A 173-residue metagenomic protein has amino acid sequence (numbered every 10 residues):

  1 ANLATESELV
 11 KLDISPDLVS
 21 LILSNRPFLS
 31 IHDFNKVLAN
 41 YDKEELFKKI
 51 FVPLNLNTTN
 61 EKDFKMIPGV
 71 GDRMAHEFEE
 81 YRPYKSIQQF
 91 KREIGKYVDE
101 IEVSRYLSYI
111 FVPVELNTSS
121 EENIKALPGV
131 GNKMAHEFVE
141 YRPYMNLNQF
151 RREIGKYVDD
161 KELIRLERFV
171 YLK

Functional and structural regions predicted by a protein language model:
A1-A4, L54-F64, V114-I124: Disulfide-bonded cysteine-rich modules in secreted/extracellular proteins, activating on the conserved Cys frameworks
E6, V19, K43, E61 (+5 more regions): Short functional linear motifs
L9, V19-L23, D33-N35, F64-I67 (+5 more regions): Short alpha-helical segments in extracytoplasmic peptidoglycan/chitin-binding modules and envelope-associated proteins
S15-P16, G71, G131: Small-residue hinge/turn detector
L18, L29-H32, Y41-D42, M74 (+5 more regions): Short loop/beta submotifs within extracellular cysteine-rich repeat domains
N25-P27, Y81-P83, Y141-P143: Residue-level signature of tetratricopeptide-repeat
K36-N57, Q88, R92-N117, I154-K173: Alpha-helical interaction/regulatory segments in DNA maintenance proteins
K125-P128, N132-R152, Y157-K173: Long, low-complexity acidic/proline-rich regions
